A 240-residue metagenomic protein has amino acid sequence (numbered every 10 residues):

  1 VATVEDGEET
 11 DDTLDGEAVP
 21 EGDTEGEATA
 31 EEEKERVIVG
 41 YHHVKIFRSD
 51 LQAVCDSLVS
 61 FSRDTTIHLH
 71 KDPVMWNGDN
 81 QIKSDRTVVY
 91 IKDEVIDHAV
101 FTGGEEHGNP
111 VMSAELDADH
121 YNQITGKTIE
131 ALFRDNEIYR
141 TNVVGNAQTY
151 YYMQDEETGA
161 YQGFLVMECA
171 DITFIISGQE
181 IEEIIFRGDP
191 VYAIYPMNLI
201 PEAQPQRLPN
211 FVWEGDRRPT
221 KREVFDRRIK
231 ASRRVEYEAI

Functional and structural regions predicted by a protein language model:
V1-I240: Mature-chain termini and adjacent capping regions
